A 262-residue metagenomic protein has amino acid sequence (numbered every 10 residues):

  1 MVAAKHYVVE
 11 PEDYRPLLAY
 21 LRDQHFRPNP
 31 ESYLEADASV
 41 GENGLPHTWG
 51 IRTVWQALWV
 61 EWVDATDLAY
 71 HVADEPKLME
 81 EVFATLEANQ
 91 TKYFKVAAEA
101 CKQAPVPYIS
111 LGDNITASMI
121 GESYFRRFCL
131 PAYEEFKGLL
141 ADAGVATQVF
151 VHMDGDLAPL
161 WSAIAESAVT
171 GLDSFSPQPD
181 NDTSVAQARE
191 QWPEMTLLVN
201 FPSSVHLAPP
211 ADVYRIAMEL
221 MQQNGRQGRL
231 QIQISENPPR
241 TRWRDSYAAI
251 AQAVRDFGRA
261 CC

Functional and structural regions predicted by a protein language model:
V2-A3, V8-C262: Active-site loop segments of alpha/beta catalytic cores
